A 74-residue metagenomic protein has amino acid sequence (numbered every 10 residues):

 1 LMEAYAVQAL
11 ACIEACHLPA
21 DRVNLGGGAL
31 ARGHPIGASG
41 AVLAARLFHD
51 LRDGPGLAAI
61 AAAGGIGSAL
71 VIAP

Functional and structural regions predicted by a protein language model:
L1-P74: Claisen-condensing/thiolase-fold acyl-transfer catalytic domains that form or cleave C-C bonds in fatty acid
